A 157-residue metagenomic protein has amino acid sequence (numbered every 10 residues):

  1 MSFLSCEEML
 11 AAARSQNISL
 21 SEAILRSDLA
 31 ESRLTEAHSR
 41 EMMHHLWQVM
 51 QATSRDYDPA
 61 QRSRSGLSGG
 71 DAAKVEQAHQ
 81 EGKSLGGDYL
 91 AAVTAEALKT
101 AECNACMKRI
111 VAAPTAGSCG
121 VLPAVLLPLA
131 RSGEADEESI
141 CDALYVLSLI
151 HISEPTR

Functional and structural regions predicted by a protein language model:
M1-K108, S132: Generic N-terminal targeting/processing segments that precede catalytic cores or assembly contacts
L85, T115-C119, R131: Glycine- and small hydrophobic-enriched segments that form the cores of compact globular domains
M107-I110, R157: Active-site-adjacent structural elements in folded domains
I110-V125: Conserved phosphate/anionic-ligand binding catalytic regions in large, soluble enzymes, centered on
P123-E134: Alpha-helical support elements that line or immediately flank enzyme active sites and cofactor-binding pockets
D136-S148: Beta-strand segments within the central parallel beta-sheet cores of soluble alpha/beta enzyme folds
I150-T156: Residue-level detector of conserved catalytic or cofactor/ligand-binding positions in enzyme active sites
